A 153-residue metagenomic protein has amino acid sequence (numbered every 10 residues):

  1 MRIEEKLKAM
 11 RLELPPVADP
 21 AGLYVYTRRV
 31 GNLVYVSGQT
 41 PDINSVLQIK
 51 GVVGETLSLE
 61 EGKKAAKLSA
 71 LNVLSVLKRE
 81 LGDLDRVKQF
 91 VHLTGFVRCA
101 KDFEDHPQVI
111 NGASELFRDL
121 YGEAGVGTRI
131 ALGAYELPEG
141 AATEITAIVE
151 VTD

Functional and structural regions predicted by a protein language model:
M1-D153: Short, polar/acidic, helix-capping and beta-turn segments at strand->helix junctions that line the mouths
